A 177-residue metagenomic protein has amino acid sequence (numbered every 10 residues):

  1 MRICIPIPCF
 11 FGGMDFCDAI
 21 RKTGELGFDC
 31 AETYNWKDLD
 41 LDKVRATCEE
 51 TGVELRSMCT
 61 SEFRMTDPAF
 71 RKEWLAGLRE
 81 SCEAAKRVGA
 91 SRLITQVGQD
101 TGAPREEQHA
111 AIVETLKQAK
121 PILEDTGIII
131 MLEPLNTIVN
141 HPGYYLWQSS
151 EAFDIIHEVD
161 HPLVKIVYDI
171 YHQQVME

Functional and structural regions predicted by a protein language model:
M1-D15: Boundary/entry segment of secreted carbohydrate-active catalytic domains
M1-I5, E49, E54, L163-K165: Mobile, glycine- and charge-enriched loop segments and immediately flanking short secondary-structure elements within
R2-C4, M58-C59, L93-V97, I130-I138 (+1 more regions): Short beta-strands and strand-loop turn motifs
C9-F11, N35-K37, S61-R64, V97-T101 (+2 more regions): Active-site-proximal loop/turn and secondary-structure-junction residues that shape catalytic pockets, frequently
M14, R21-G24, C30, E50 (+1 more regions): Acidic/histidine-rich catalytic cores of soluble enzymes
D15-A19, D40-K43: Short acidic active-site motifs
D29-E114, Q118, E124-D125, I129: Structural motif corresponding to the early beta-alpha repeats
